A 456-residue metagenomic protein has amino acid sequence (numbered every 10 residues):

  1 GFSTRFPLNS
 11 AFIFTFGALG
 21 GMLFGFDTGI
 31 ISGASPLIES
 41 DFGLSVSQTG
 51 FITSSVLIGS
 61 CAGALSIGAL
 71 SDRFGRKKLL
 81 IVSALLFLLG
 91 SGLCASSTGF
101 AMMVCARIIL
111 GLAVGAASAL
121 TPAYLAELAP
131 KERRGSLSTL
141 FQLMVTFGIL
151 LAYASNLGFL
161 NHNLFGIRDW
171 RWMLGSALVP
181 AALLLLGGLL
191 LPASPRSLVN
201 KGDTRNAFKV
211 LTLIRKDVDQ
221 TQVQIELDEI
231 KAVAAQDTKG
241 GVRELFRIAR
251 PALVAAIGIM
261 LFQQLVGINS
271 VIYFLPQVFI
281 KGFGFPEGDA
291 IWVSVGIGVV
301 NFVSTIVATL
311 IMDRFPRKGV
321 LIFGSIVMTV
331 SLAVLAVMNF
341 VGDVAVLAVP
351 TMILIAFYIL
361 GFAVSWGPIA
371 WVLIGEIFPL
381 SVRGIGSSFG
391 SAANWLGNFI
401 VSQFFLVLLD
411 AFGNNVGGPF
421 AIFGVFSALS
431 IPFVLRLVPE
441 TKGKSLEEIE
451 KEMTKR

Functional and structural regions predicted by a protein language model:
G1-T212, A232-R456: Alpha-helical transmembrane bundle of multi-pass membrane proteins
L213-Q224: Short intracellular "coupling" helices and adjacent cytoplasmic loop segments at the cytosolic face of multi-pass
Q222-A234: TPR/TPR-like alpha-solenoid helical repeat scaffolds
